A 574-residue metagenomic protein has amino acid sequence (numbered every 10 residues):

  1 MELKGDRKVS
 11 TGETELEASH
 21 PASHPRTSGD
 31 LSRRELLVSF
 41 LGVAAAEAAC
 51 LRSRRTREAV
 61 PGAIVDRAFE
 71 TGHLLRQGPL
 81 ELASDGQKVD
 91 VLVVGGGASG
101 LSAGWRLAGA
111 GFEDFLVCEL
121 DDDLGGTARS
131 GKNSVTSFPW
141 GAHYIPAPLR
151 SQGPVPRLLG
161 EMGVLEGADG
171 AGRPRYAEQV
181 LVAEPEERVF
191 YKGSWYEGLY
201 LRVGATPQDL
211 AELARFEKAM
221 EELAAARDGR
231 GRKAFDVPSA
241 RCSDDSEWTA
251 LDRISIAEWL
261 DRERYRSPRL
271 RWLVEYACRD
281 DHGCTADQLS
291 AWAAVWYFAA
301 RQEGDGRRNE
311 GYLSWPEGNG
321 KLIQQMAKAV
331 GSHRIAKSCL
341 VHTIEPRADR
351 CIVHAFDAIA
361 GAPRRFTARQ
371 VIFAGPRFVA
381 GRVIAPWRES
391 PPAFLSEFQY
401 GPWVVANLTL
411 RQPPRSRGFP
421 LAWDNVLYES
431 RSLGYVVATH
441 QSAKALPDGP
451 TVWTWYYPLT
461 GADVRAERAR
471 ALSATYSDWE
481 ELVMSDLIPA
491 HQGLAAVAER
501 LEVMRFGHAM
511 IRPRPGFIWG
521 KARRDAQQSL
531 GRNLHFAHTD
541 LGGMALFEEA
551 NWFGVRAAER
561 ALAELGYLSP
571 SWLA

Functional and structural regions predicted by a protein language model:
E2-K4, K8, E13-H20, H24-D90 (+1 more regions): Extreme N-terminal leader/targeting segments of oxidoreductases
L51-L80, K192, G198-Y200, G204 (+3 more regions): Conserved flavin/dinucleotide-binding core of flavoenzymes
G95-G97: Glycine-rich Rossmann-fold phosphate-binding loop(s) that bind the pyrophosphate of adenine dinucleotide cofactors
G100: N-terminal Rossmann-fold NAD(P) dinucleotide-binding loop
A108-G131: Glycine-rich FAD pyrophosphate-binding loop
V135-L223: Dinucleotide-binding Rossmann-like beta1-alpha1 core, especially the glycine-rich loop that anchors the ADP
D228-T343, R347-C351: Active-site/ligand-binding neighborhood in enzyme catalytic cores
K337-W453, A490: Mid-domain catalytic core of redox enzymes that form a hydrophobic substrate pocket/lid adjacent to a catalytic redox
